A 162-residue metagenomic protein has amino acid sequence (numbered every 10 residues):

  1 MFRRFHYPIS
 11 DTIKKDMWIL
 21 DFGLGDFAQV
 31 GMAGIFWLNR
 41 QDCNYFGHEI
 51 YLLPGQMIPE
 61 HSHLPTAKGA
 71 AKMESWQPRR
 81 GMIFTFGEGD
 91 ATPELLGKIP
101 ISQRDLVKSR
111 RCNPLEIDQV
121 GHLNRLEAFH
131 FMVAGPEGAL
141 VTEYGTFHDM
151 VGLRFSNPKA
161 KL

Functional and structural regions predicted by a protein language model:
M1-F46, S102-D105: A short, N-terminal "cap"/entry segment at the start of jelly-roll beta-barrel domains of the cupin/DSBH fold
F22-L24, I35-L38, S62-L64, I99-S102 (+2 more regions): Intrinsically disordered, low-complexity segments enriched in polar/charged residues with Gly/Pro, especially when
G31, E49-A70, G89-T92, E116-G121 (+1 more regions): Conserved short histidine dyad/triad with adjacent acidic residue
I35-G47, E60-P78: A short beta-loop-beta micro-motif enriched in histidine and acidic residues
F46, K72, S109-C112, I117: Short, solvent-exposed loop/turn positions at domain surfaces that link secondary-structure elements or cap domain
L53-P54, A71-P93, G97-I99: Glycine- and acidic-residue-biased ligand/ion/polar-headgroup-sensing regions
P59-H61, K68, W76, T85-F86 (+4 more regions): Short beta-strand His + acidic residue motifs that chelate non-heme Fe in jelly-roll/DSBH and cupin folds
D90-R110, F129-L162: Double-stranded beta-helix
